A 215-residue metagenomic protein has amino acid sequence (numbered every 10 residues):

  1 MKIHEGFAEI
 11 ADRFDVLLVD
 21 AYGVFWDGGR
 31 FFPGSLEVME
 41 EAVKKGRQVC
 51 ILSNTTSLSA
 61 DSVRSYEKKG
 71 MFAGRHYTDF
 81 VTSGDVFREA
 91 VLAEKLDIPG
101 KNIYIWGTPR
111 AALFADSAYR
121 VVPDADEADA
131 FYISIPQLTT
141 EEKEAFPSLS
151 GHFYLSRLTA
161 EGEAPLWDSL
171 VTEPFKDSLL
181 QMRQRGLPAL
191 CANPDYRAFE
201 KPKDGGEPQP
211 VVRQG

Functional and structural regions predicted by a protein language model:
M1-G215: HAD-like aspartate-dependent phosphatase fold
